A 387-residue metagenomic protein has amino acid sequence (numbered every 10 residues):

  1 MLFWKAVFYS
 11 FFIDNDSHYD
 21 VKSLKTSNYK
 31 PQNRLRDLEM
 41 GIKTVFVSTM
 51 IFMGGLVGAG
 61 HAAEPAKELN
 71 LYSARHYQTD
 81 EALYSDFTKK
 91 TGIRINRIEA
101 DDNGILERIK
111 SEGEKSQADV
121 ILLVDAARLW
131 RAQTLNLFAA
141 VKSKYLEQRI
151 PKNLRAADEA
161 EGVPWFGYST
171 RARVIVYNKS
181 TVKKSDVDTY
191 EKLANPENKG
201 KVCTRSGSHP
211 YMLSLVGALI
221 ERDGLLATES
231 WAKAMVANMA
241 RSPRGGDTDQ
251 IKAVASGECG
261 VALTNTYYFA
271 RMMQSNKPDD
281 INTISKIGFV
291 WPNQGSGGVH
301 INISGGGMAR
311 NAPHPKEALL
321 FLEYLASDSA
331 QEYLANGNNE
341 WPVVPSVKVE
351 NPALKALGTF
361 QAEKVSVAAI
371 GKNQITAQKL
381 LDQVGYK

Functional and structural regions predicted by a protein language model:
A62-W130, K387: Early extracytoplasmic/lumenal segment of secretory-pathway proteins
Y72-R75, E161-W165, Y177-K179, S185 (+3 more regions): Short beta-strand->loop
S116-I121, A139-I175, E191: A structural signal for short loop-to-beta-strand junctions that line the ligand-binding cleft of periplasmic/secreted
L129-L137, A160-D188, G217, I301-G307: Periplasmic solute-binding protein
F138-Q148, W165, A194, P278-H300 (+1 more regions): Short beta-strand->loop
G207, Y211-S214, A218-P292: Ligand-binding pocket segment of bilobal, Venus flytrap-like solute-binding proteins
S304-K364: Mature extracytoplasmic/periplasmic domains
E350-K387: Extracellular/periplasmic bilobal clamshell ligand-binding domains
